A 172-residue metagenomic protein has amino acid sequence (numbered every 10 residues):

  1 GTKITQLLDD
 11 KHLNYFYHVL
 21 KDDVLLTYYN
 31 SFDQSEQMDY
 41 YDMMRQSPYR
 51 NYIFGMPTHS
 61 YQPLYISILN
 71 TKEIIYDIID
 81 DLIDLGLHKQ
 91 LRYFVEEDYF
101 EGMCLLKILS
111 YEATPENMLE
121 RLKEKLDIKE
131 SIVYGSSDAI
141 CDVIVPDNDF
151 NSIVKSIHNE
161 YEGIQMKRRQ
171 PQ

Functional and structural regions predicted by a protein language model:
G1-Q37: Active-site phosphate-binding/coordination module
G1-T5, Q37-D42, T114-P115, M166-Q170: A polyampholytic, Gly/Pro-enriched intrinsically disordered region
I4-H12, L82-G86, Y161, Q165-R168: Hydrophobic, Leu/Ile/Phe/Ala-enriched alpha-helical segments that form helix-helix packing faces
H18-L20, F94-E96, P146-D147: Conserved beta-strand termini and adjacent loop/short-helix elements that scaffold enzyme active sites in alpha/beta
D22, E73, D138: Short, glycine/serine-rich, charged loops/turns that create anion-binding and catalytic segments at active sites
L25-V133: Conserved acidic, metal-coordinating active-site core of Asp-based, Mg2+-dependent phosphoryl-transfer enzymes
L105-Q172: Mg2+-dependent phosphoryl-transfer enzymes with acidic/Ser/Thr/Gly-rich catalytic loops
